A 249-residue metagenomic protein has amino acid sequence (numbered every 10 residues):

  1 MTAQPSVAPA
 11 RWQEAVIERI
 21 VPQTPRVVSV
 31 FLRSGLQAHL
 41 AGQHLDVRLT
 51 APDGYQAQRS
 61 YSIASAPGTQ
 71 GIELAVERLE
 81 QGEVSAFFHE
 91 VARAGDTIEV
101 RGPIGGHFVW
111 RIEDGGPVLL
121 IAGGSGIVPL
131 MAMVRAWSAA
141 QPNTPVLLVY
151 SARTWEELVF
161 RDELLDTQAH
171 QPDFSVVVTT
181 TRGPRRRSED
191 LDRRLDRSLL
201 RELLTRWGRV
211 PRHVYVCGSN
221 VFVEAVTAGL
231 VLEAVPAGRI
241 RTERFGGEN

Functional and structural regions predicted by a protein language model:
T2-D96, A152-T154, T179-G183: Ferredoxin-reductase
A8-A10, Q81-N249: FNR/FR-type flavoprotein reductase catalytic core
